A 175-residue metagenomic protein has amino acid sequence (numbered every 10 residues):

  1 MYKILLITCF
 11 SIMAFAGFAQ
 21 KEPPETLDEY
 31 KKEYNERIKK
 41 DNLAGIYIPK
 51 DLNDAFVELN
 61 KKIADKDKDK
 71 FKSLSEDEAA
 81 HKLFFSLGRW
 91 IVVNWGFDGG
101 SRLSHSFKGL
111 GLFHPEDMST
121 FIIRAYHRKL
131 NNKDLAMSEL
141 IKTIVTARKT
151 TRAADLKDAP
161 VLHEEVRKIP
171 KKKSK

Functional and structural regions predicted by a protein language model:
M1-P24: Bacterial Sec-dependent N-terminal signal peptides
G17-V57, E139-K175: Sec-dependent signal peptide cleavage junction
L27-F97: N-terminal Sec/ER secretory leader and immediately downstream segment of secreted/extracellular precursors
K66-K70, L74-K168: Compact alpha-helical subdomains of small soluble proteins
